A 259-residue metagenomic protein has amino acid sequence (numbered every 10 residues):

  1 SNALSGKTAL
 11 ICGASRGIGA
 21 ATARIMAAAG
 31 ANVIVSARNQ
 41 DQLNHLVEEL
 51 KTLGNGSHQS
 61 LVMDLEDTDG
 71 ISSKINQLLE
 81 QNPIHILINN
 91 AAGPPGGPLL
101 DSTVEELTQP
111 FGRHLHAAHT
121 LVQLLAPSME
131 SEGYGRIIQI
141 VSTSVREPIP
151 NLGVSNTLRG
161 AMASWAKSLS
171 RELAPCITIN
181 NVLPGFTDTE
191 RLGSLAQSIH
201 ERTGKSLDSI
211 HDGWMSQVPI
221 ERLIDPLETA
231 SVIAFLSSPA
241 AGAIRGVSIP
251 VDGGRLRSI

Functional and structural regions predicted by a protein language model:
S1-S5, G17-I18, E147, R222 (+2 more regions): Short C-terminal tail/terminal secondary-structure segment of NAD(P)H-dependent dehydrogenase/reductase domains
A3-I34: Canonical Rossmann dinucleotide-binding motif of NAD(H)/NADP(H)-dependent dehydrogenases/reductases, specifically
A29-L46: Conserved glycine-rich Rossmann-like NAD(P)H-binding loop of the short-chain dehydrogenase/reductase
N76, E80, R113-E132, S170-R171 (+2 more regions): Amphipathic alpha-helical dimer-interface segment in Rossmann-like NAD(P)H-dependent oxidoreductases
N90-G96, G254: Conserved NAD(P)H cofactor-binding loop of Rossmann-fold oxidoreductase domains
G93, L100-T120, Y134, I138 (+2 more regions): Catalytic Tyr-X3-Lys loop
R136-M162, A166-P175, G185-T187: Catalytic loop of short-chain dehydrogenase/reductase
A174-T178, I244-G246: Short, small/polar-rich loop/turn modules that mediate ligand/substrate recognition or access, typified
